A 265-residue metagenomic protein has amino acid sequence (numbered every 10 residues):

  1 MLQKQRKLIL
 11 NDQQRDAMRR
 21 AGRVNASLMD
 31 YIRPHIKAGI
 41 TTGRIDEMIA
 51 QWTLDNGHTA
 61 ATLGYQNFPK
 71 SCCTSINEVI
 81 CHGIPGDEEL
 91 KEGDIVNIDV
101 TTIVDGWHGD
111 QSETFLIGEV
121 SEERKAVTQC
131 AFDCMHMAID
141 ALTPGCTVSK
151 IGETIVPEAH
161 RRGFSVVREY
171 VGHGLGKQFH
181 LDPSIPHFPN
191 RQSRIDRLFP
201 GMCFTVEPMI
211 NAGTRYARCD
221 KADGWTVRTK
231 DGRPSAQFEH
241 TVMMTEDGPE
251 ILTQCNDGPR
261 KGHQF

Functional and structural regions predicted by a protein language model:
M1-F265: Active-site neighborhoods and metal-handling regions in enzymes and metal-associated proteins
